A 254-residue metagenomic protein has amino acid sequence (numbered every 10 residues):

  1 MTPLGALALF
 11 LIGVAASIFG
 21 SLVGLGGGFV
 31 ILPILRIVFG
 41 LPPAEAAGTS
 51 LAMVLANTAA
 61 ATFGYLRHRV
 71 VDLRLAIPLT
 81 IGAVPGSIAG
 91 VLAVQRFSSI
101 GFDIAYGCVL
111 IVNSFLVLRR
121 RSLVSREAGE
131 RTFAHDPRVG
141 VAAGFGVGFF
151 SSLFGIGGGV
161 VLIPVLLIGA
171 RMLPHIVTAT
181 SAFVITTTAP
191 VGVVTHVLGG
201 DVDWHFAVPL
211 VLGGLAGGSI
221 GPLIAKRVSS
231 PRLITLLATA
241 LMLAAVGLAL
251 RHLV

Functional and structural regions predicted by a protein language model:
M1-L9, L51-F63, I156-I163: Hydrophobic, membrane-facing alpha-helical anchors
M1-S17, V30, I37-V38, P43 (+4 more regions): Juxtamembrane transmembrane-helix boundary motif
V23-I31, G155-V165: Transmembrane helix boundary and interhelical junction motifs in multipass membrane proteins
P43-A47, H175-A182: Small-residue hotspots at the loop-to-helix junctions and early N-terminal turns of transmembrane alpha-helices
S50-V54, S181-I185, F206-A207, V211: Short hydrophobic/aromatic, small-residue-rich stretches within specific transmembrane helices of secondary active
A52-A60, P85-G86, A93, V184-V191: Membrane-embedded alpha-helical segments of transport systems, primarily multispan ion/solute transporters
